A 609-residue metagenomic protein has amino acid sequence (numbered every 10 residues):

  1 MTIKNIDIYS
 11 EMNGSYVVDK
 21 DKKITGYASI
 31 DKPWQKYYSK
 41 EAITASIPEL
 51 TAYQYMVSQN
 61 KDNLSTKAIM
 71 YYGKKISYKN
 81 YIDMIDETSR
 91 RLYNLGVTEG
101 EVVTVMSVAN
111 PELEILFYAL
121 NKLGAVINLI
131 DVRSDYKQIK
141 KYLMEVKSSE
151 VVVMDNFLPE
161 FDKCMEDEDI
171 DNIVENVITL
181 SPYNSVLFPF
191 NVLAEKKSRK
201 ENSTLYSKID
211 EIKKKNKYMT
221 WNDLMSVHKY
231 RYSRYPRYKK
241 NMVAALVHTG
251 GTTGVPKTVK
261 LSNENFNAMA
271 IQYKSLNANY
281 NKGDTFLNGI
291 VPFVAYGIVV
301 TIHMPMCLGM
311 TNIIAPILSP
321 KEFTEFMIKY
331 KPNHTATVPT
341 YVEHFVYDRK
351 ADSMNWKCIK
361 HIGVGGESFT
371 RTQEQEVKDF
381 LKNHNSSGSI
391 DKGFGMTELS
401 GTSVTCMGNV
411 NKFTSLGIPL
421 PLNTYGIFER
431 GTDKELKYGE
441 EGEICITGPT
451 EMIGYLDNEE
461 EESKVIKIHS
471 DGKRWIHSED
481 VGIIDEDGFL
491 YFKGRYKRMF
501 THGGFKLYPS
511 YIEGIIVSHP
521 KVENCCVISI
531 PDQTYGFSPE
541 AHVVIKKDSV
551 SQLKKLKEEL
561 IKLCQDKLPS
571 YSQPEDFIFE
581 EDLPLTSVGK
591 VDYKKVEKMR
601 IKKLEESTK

Functional and structural regions predicted by a protein language model:
Y71-I76, T88-S134, G289-V291, K506: Conserved AMP-binding/adenylate-forming
S77-K79, Y235-R237, A244-A268: Conserved AMP-binding A3 loop
S134, V153-N156, T335, G448 (+4 more regions): AMP-binding/adenylate-forming catalytic core of the ANL superfamily
L180, D566-V591: AMP-binding/adenylate-forming catalytic domain of the ANL superfamily
K196, M219, P332-T337, V346-F413 (+1 more regions): Gly/Ser/Thr-rich phosphate-binding loop
S198-H248, V255, N279-T285: Conserved pre-ATP/AMP-binding loop-to-beta segment of ANL
N267-T285, F293-A336, D348-R349: Conserved AMP-binding/adenylation subdomain of ANL enzymes
I418-L422, T432-K467, L507: Conserved ATP/PPi-binding loop(s) of AMP-dependent carboxylate-activating enzymes
